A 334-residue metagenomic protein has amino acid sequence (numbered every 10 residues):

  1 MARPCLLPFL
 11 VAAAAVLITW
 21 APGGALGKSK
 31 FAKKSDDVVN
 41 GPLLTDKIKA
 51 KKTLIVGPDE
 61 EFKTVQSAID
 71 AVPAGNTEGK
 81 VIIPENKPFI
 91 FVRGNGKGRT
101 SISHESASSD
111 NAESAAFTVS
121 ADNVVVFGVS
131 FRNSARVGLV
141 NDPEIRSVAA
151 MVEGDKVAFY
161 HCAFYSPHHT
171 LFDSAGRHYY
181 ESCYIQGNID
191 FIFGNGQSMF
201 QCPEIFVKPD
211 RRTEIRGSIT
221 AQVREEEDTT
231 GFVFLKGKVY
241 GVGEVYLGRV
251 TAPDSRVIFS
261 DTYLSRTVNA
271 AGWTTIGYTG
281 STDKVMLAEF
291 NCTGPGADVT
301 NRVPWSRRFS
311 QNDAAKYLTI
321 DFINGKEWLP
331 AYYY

Functional and structural regions predicted by a protein language model:
A2-Y334: Sequence-level preference for short, compositionally simple segments enriched in small aliphatic or small polar residues
